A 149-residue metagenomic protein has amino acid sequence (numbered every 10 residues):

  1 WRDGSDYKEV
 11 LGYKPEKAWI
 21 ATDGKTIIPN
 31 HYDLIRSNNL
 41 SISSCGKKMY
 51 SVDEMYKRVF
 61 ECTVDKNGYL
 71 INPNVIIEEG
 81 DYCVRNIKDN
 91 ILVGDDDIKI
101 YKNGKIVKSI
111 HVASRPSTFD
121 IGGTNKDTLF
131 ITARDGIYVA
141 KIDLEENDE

Functional and structural regions predicted by a protein language model:
W1-G4, G12-A18, P29-K48, N74-D95 (+1 more regions): Beta-rich, blade/repeat-based domains predominating in secreted/periplasmic proteins but also intracellular
W1-S5, E54, V64, D95-D96 (+3 more regions): Short loop/turn segments immediately following the C-termini of beta-strands
E9-V10, K14-K17, E146-E149: Predominantly five- to eight-bladed beta-propeller fold
E16-I20, R58-F60, D97-K99, G136: A short loop-to-beta-strand structural motif that recurs across blades of beta-propeller domains
I20-D23, D53, T63, Y101-K102 (+1 more regions): Structural recognition of the beta-propeller blade-terminating site
A21-I28, K66-N74, K105-K108, E146-E149: Beta-strand initiation motifs
S41-C62, K66-P73: Glycine- and Gly-Pro-enriched alpha-helical subdomains that act as flexible, kink-prone "lid/hinge" or packing modules
T118-E149: Blade-level signature of beta-propeller repeat domains, shared across WD40, Kelch, NHL, RCC1 and BNR/Asp-box propellers
